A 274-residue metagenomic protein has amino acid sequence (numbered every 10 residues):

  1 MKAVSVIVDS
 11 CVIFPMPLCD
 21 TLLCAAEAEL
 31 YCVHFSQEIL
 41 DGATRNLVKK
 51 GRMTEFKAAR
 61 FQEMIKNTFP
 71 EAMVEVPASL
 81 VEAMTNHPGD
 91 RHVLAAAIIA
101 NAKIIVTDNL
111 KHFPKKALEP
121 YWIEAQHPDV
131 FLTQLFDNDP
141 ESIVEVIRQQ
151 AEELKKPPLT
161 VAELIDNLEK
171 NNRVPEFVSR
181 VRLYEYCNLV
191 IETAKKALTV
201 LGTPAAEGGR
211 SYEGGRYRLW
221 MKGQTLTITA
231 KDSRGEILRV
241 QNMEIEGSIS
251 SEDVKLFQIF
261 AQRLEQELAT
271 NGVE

Functional and structural regions predicted by a protein language model:
S5, M16-K50: PIN/NYN-family metal-dependent endoribonuclease catalytic core
H34-P77, V144, Q150-N172: PIN-domain endoribonuclease scaffold, especially VapC-family toxins
P70-I104, N138, L154-P158, N167-N188: Active-site neighborhoods of divalent-metal-dependent phosphate/nucleic-acid chemistry enzymes
T107: Short beta-strand and adjacent tight-turn residues that come in two discontinuous sequence segments and form the edges
L110-C187: Acidic, PIN/NYN-like endoribonuclease modules and their adjacent C-terminal/linker elements
L189-R216: Negatively charged, low-complexity tracts enriched in Asp/Glu with abundant Ser/Thr
T193-A197, N242-E274: Mixed-charge, Lys/Arg-enriched low-complexity segments
L219-I259: Intrinsically disordered, low-complexity regulatory segments enriched in Ser/Thr/Pro and charged residues
